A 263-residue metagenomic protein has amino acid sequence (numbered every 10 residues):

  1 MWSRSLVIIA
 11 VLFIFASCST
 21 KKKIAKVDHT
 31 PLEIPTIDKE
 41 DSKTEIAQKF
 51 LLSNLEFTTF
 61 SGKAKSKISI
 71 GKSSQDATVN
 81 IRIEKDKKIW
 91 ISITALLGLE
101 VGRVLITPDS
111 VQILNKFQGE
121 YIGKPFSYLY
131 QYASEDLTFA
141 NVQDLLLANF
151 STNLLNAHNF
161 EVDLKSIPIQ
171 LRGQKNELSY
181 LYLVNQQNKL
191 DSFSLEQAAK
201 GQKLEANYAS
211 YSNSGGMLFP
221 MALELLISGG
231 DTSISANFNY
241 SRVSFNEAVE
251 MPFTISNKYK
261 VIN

Functional and structural regions predicted by a protein language model:
M1-V7: Bacterial N-terminal signal peptides that target proteins for export
I14-S17: C-terminal motif of bacterial Sec signal peptides marking the signal peptidase cleavage site
S19-S73, V261-N263: N-terminal leader/targeting segments and the immediate start of mature chains
K22, K88-F139: An acidic-aromatic
K22-I24, H158-I262: Gly/Pro-enriched, hydrophobic low-complexity segments that function as extracytoplasmic propeptides/linkers
I46, K116-S179, I255-N257, I262: Flexible, processing/modification-adjacent segments and terminal tails in exported/periplasmic/extracellular proteins
K63, S74-N80, K87, Q118: Beta-strand-dominated lipid-handling architectures at cellular/organellar boundaries
S66-I70, L97, I227: Transmembrane beta-strands of outer-membrane beta-barrel pores
